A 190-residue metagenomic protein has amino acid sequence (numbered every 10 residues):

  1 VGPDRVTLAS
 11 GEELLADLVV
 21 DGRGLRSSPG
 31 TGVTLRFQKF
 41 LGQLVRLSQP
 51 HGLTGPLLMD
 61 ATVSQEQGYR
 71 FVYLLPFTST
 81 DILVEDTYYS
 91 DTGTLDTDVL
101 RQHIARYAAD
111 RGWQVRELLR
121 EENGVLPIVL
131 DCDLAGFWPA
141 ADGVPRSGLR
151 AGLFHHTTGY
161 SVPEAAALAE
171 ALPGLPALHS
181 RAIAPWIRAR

Functional and structural regions predicted by a protein language model:
V1-L118, L130-G136: Predominantly flavin-linked oxidoreductase catalytic cores and closely associated redox partners
V33-F37, H155-H156, Y160: Aromatic-anchored, charged helix-turn/loop surface patch used as a conserved interaction hotspot
L74, S79-D81, P139-T157: Short FAD-binding loop at a beta-strand-to-alpha-helix junction that anchors the flavin cofactor in diverse
Y88-G93, A151-F154, Y160: A generic structural motif
R101, A141, S147, A166-A169: A general structural signal for well-ordered alpha-helical packing
I104-A108, H156, Y160-H179: An active-site-proximal "capping" alpha-helix that borders the catalytic cofactor pocket
L118, E170-R190: Active-site-proximal substrate-binding core of FAD-dependent oxidoreductases
N123-D131: Beta-rich nucleic-acid/ligand-interaction surfaces
